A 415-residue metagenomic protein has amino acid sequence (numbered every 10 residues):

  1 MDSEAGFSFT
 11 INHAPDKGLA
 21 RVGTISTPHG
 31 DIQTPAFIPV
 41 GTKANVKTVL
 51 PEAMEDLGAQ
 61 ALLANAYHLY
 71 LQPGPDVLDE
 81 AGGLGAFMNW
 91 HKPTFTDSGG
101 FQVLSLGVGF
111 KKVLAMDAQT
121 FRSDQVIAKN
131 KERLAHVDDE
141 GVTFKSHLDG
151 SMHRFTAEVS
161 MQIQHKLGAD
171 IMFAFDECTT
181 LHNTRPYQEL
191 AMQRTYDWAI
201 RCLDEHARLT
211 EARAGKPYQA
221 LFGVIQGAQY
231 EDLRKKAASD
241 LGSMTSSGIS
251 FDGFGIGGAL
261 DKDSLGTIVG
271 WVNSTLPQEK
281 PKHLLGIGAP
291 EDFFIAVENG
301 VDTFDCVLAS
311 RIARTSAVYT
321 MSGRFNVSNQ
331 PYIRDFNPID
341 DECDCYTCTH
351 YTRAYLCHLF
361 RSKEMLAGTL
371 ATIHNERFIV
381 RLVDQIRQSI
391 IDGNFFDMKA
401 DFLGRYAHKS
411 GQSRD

Functional and structural regions predicted by a protein language model:
M1-A214, Q330-I333: Non-catalytic, usually N-terminal nucleic-acid engagement modules in DNA/RNA processing proteins
D2-T24, I32-G41, N45-T48, R154 (+2 more regions): C-terminal extensions of enzymes
G30, L62, D97, Q164 (+6 more regions): Conserved, mostly hydrophobic/aromatic
P75-L84, A313-V327, V380-V383: C-terminal helical cap(s) of enzyme catalytic domains, especially alpha/beta-barrels
S160, A191, T195-W198, C202 (+5 more regions): Alpha-helical packing segments of well-folded alpha/beta enzyme cores
T180-R185, E189, F222, D252-G257 (+1 more regions): Glycine- and acidic
Q193-Y196, E205, L209-E211, K216-I339 (+1 more regions): Glycine-rich phosphate/ribose-binding loops and adjacent secondary-structure elements that form binding surfaces
I200, D204-A207, S246, P277 (+3 more regions): Generic secondary-structure signature for well-ordered alpha-helical cores
